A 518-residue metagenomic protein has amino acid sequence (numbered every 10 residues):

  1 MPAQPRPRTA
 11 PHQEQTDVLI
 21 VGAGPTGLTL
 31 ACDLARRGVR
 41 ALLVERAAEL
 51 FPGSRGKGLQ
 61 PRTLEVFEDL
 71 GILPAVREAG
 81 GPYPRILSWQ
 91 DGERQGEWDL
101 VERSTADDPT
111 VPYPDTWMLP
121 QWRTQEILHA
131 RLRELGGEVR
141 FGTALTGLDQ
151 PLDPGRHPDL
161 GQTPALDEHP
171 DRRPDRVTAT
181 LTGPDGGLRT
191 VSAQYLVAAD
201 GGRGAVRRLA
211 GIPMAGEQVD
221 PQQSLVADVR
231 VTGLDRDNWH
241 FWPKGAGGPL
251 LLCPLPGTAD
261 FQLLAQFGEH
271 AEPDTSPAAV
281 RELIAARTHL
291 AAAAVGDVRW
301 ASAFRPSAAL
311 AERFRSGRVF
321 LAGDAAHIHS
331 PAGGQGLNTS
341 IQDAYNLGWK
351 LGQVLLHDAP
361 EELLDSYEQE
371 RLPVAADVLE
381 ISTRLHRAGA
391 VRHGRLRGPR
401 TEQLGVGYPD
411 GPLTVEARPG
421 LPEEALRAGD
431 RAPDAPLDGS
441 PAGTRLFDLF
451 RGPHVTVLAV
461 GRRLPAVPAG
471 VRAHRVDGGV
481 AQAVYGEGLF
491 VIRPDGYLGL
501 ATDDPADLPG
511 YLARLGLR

Functional and structural regions predicted by a protein language model:
P5, K350-V455, V460-G470, E487-F490 (+3 more regions): C-terminal helical "tail/cap" subdomain of flavin- and related membrane-associated enzymes
A10-T26: Beta1/beta-strand and adjacent pyrophosphate-binding region of the FAD-binding site in flavoprotein oxidoreductases
E14-T16, D185-Y195: Core beta-strand elements of the Rossmann-like FAD/NAD(P) dinucleotide-binding domain in flavoenzyme oxidoreductases
A23-C32, R36, L128, A198 (+5 more regions): Conserved mid-domain beta->alpha element of the FAD-binding
A35-G56: Glycine-rich FAD pyrophosphate-binding loop
P52-R55, L59-R133: Active-site-adjacent segment of FAD-dependent monooxygenases/related oxidoreductases
A130, Y195, A199-P306: Conserved FAD-binding catalytic core of PHBH/FMO-like flavoproteins
F141-G155, P164-V177: A conserved short coil-to-beta-strand element within the FAD-binding core of flavoproteins
